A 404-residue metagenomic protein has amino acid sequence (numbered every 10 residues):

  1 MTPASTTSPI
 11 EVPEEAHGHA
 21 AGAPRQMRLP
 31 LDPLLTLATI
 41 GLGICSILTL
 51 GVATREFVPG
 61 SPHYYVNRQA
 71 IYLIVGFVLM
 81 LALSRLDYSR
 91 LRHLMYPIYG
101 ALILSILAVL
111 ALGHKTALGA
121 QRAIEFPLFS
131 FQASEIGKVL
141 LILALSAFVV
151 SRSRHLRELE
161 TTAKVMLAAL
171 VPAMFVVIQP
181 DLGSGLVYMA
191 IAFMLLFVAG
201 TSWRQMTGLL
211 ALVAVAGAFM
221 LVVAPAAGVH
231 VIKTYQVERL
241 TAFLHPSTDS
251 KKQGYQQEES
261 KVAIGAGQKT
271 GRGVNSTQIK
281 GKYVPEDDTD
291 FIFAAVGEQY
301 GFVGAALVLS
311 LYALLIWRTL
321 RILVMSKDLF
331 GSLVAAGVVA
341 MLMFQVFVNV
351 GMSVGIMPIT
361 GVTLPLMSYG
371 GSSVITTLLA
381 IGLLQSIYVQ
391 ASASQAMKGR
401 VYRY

Functional and structural regions predicted by a protein language model:
M1-L50, R68-A70: N-terminal transmembrane signal-anchor/hairpin module of polytopic inner-membrane proteins
T2-P3, R28-A38, Y96-L104, V262-K269 (+1 more regions): Alpha-helical transmembrane segments of integral membrane proteins, especially early/N-terminal helices
T2-R25, Q345-Y404: A juxtamembrane structural motif centered on a specific transmembrane helix
T36-V52, E56-Q253, A294-V354, L379 (+2 more regions): Hydrophobic alpha-helical transmembrane segments of multi-pass inner membrane proteins, especially in bacterial systems
P127-G137, I178-P180, S184, Q268 (+2 more regions): Glycine/serine-rich anion-binding loops at beta->alpha junctions that coordinate negatively charged ligand groups
E238, Y255-K261, D287-F291: Short hydrophobic, aromatic-rich alpha-helical segments embedded in or entering the lipid bilayer of multi-pass
K252-N275: Extracytosolic (periplasmic/ER-lumenal) interhelical loops and adjacent juxtamembrane/interface segments of multi-pass
Q268-V303, F330: Long extracytoplasmic/lumenal interhelical loops at the membrane interface of multi-pass membrane proteins
